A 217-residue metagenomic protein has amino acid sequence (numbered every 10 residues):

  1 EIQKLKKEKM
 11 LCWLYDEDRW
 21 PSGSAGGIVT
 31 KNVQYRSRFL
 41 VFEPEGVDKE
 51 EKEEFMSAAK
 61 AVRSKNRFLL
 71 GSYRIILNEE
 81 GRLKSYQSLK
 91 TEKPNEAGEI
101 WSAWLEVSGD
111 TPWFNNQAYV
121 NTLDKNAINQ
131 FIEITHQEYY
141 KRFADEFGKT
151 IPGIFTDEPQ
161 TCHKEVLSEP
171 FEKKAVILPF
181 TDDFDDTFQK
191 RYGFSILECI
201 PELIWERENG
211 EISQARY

Functional and structural regions predicted by a protein language model:
E1-Y217: Mature extracytoplasmic enzyme cores
